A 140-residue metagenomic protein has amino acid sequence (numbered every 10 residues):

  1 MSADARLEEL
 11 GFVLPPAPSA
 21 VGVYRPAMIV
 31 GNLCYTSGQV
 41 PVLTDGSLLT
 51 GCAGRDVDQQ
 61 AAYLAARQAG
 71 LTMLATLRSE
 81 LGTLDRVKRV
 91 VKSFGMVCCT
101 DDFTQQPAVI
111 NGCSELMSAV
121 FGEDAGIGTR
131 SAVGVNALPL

Functional and structural regions predicted by a protein language model:
M1-L140: Short, polar/acidic, helix-capping and beta-turn segments at strand->helix junctions that line the mouths
